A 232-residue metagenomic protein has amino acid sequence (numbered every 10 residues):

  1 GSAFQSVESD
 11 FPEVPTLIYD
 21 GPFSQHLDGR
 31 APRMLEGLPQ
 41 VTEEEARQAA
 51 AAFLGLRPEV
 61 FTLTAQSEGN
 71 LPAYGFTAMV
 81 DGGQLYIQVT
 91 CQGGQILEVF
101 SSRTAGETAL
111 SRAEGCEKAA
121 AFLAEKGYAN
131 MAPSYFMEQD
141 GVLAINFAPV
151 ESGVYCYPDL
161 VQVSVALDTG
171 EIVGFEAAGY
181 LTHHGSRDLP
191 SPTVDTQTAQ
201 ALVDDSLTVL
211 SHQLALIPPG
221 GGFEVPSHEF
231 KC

Functional and structural regions predicted by a protein language model:
G1-C232: Long, terminal "pre-/pro-" and other extracytoplasmic accessory regions that lie outside the mature folded/catalytic
